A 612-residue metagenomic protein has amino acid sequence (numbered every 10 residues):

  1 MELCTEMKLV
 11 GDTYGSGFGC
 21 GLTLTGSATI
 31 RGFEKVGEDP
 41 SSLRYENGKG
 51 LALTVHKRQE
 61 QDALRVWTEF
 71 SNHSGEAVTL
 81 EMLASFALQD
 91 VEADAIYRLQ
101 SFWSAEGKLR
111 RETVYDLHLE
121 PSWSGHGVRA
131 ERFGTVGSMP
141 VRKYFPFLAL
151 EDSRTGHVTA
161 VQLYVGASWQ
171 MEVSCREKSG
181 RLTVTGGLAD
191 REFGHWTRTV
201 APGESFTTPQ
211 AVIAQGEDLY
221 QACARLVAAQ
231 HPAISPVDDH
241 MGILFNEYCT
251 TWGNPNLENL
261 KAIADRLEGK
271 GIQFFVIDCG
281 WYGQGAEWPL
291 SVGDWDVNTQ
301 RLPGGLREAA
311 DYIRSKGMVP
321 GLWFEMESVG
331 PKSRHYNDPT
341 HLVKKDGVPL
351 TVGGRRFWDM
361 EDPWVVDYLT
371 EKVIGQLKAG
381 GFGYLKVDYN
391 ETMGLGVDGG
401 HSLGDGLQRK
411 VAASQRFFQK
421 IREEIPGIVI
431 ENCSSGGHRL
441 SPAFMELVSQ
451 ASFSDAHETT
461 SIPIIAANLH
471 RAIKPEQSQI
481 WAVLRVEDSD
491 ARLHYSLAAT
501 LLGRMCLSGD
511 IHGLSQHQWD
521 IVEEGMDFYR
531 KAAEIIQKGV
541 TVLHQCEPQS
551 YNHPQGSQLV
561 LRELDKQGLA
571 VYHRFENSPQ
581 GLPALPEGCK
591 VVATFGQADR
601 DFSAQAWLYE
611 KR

Functional and structural regions predicted by a protein language model:
M1-K178, G194, G596: Polysaccharide-binding surfaces and accessory modules of carbohydrate-active proteins
T68, G203, F245, F275 (+6 more regions): Conserved, mostly hydrophobic/aromatic
R154-V158, P289, G354-I421, N432-H438: Polysaccharide-binding and catalytic clefts of secreted carbohydrate-active enzymes
L182-E192: Short, structured beta-strand/loop micro-motifs enriched in basic residues and often containing a Trp
R198-G216, S603-L608: Short Pro-Gly-centered flexible turn/kink motifs
T207, G285-W288, K332-N337, L395-G400 (+2 more regions): Histidine/acidic-residue-rich catalytic or RNA/ligand-binding cores of hydrolases and nuclease-related proteins
D238-E371, Y384, G394: Aromatic-lined carbohydrate-binding/catalytic grooves of carbohydrate-active enzymes
S414-K611: Active-site-proximal substrate-binding groove within the catalytic cores of carbohydrate-active enzymes
